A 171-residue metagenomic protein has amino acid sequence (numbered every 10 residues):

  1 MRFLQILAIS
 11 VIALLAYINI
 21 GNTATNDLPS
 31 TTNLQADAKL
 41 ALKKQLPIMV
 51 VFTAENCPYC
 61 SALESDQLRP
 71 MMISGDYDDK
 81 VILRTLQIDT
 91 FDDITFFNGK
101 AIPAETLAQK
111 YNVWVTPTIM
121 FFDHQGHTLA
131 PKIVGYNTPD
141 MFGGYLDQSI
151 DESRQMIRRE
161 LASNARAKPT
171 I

Functional and structural regions predicted by a protein language model:
M1-Q5: Positively charged n-region of N-terminal signal peptides that target proteins for export
L7-A16: Bacterial N-terminal signal peptides
G21-T23: Boundary at the C-terminal end of the N-terminal hydrophobic targeting segment
S30-P47: A short beta-strand-turn-helix
K44-C57: Short active-site neighborhood of thiol/selenol oxidoreductases, capturing the structured segment around
L46, S65-Q87: Conserved helix-turn-beta segment immediately C-terminal to the redox Cys motif in thioredoxin-like folds
K80-V115: Structural alpha/beta surface segment adjacent to cysteine/selenocysteine redox centers across thiol/disulfide enzymes
T106-Q155: Non-catalytic, surface beta->alpha helical segment in thiol-disulfide oxidoreductase systems
